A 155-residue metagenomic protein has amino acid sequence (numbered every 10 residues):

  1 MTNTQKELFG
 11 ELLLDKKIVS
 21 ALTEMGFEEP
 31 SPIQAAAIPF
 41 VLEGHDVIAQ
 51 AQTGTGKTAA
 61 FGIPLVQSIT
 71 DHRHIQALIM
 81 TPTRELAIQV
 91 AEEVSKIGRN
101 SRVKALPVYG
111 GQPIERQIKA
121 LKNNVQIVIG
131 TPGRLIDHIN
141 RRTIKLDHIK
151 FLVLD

Functional and structural regions predicted by a protein language model:
M1-F9, P64-M80, R84: Long, low-complexity, intrinsically disordered polar/charged segments
T2-Q50: Conserved pre-motif I regulatory segment
K17-S20, E24-F27, R73-T143, H148-F151: Conserved nucleic-acid-binding Ia/Ib motif block in the N-terminal RecA-like helicase ATPase lobe
P32, A60, I129: Short aromatic/basic micro-patch
A35-V47, T58-H72, E85-I88, E92-I97 (+1 more regions): Walker A/P-loop NTP-binding motif
A51-T55: The conserved Walker
